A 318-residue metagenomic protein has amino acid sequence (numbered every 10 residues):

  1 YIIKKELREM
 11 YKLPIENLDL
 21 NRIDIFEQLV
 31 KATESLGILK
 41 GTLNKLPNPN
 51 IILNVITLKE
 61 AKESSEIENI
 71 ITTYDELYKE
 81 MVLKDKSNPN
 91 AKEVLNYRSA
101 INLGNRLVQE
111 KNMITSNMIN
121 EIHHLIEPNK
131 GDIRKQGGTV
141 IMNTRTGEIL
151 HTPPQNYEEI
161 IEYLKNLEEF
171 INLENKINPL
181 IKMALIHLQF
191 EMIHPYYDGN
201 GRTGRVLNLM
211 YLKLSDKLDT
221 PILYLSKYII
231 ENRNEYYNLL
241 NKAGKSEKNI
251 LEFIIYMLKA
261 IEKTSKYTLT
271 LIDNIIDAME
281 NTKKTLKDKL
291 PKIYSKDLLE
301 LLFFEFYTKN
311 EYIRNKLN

Functional and structural regions predicted by a protein language model:
Y1-N318: FIC/Doc superfamily catalytic core
